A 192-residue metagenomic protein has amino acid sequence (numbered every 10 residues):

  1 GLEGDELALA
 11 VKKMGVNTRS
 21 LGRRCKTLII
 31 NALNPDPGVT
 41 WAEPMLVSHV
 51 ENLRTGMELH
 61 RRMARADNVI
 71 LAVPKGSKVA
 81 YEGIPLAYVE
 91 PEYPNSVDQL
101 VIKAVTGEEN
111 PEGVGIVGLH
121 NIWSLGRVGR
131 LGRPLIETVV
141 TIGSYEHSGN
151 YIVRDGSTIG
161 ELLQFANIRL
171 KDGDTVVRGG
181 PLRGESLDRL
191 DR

Functional and structural regions predicted by a protein language model:
G1-A66, K75-G76: Iron-sulfur-cluster electron-transfer modules
G4-L9, M14-R19, R65-I159, F165-D172 (+1 more regions): Hydrophobic alpha-helical positions that pack around
G38-W41, L163, S186: Short helix/loop capping segments that flank catalytic or ligand/cofactor-binding pockets
F165, V177, P181-R192: A glycine- and small/hydrophobic-rich beta-loop-beta segment that serves as a flexible "lid/hinge" or phosphate-binding
